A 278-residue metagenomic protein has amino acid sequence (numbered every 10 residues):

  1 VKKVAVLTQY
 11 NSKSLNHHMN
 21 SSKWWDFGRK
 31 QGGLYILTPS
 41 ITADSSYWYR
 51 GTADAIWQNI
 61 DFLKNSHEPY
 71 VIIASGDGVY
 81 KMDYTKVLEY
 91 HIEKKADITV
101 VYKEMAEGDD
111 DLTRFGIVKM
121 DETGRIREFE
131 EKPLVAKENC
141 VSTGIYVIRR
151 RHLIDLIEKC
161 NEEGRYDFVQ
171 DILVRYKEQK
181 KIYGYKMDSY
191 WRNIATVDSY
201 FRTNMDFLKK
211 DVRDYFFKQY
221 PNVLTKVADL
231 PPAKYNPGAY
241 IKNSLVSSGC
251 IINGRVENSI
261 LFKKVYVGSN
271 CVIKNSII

Functional and structural regions predicted by a protein language model:
V1-F207: Unchanged
R151, K159-I278: Left-handed beta-helix
